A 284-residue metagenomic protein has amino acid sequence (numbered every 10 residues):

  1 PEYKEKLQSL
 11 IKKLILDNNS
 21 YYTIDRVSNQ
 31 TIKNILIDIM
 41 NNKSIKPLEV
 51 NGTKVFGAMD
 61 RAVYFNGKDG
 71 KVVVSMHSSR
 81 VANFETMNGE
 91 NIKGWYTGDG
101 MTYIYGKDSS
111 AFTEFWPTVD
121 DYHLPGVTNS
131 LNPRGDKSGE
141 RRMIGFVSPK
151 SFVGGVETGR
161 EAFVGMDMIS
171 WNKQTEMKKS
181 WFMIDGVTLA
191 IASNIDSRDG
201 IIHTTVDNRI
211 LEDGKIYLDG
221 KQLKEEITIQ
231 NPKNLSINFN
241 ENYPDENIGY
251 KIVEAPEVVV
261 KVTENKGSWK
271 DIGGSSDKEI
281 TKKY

Functional and structural regions predicted by a protein language model:
E2-Y284: Extended polysaccharide-engagement surfaces of secreted carbohydrate-active enzymes
